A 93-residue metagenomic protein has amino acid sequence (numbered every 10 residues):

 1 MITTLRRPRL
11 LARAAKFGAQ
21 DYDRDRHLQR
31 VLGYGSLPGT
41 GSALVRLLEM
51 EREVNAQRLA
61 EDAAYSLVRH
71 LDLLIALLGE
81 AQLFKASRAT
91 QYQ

Functional and structural regions predicted by a protein language model:
M1-S42, Q91-Q93: Long, non-catalytic architectural segments outside compact domain cores
F17-A19, L47, S66-V68: Residue-level recognition of hydrophobic positions within alpha-helical transmembrane segments
G39-E51: Short amphipathic alpha-helical heptad-repeat segments
E53-Q93: Short, compact, well-ordered microdomains
